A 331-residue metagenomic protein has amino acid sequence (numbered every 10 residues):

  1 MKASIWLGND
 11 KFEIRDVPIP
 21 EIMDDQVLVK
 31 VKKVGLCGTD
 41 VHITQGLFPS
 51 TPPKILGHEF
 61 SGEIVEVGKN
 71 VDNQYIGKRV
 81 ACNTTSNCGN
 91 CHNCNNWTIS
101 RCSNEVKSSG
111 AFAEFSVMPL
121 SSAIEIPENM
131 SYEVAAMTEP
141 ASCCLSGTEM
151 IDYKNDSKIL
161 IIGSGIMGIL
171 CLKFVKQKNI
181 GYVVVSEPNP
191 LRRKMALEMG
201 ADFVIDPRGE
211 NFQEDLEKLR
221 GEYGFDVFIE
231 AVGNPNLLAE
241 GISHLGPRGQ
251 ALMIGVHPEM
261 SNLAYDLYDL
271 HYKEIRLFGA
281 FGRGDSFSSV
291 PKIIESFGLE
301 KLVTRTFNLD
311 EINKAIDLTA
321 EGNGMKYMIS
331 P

Functional and structural regions predicted by a protein language model:
A3, A239-S243, G284-P331: C-terminal hydrophobic helical "lid"/dimerization subdomain of Rossmann-like NAD(P)H-dependent oxidoreductases
P20-V34, Q45-H92, P127-N129: Glycine-rich beta-strand-centered segment in the early N-terminal region that forms part of a ligand/cofactor-binding
Q74-Y75, Y153, L245: Short, well-ordered loop/turn sites that connect or cap secondary structure elements
C88-I162: NAD(P)H dinucleotide-binding glycine-rich loop of Rossmann-like/cofactor-binding domains, especially the beta1-alpha1
S131-G209: Mid-domain Rossmann-like dinucleotide-binding core that forms the NAD(H)/NADP(H) cofactor-binding site
N211-E222: Short amphipathic alpha-helix with an adjacent loop that forms part of the alpha/beta core around
F225-I229: Short SAM/SAH-binding signature in class I
P235-S296, P331: Glycine-rich phosphate-binding loop and adjacent beta-alpha segment of Rossmann(oid) nucleotide-cofactor-binding
